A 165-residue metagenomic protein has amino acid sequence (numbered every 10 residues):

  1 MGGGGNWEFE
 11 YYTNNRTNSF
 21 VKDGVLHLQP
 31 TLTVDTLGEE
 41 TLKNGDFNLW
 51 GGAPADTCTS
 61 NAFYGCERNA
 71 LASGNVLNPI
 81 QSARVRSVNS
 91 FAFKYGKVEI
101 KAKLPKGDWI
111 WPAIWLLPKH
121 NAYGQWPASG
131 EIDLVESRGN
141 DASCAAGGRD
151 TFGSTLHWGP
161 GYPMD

Functional and structural regions predicted by a protein language model:
M1-D165: GH16 jelly-roll
